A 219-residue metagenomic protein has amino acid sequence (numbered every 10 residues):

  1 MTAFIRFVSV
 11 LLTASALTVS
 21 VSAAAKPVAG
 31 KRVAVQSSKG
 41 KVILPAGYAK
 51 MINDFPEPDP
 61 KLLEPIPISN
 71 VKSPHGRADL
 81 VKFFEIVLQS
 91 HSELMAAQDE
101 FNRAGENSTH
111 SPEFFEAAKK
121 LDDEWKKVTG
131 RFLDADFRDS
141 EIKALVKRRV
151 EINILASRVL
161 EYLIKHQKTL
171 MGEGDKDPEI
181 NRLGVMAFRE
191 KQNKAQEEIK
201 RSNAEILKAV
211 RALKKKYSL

Functional and structural regions predicted by a protein language model:
M1-S9: Bacterial N-terminal signal peptides that target proteins for export
S9-T18: Bacterial N-terminal signal peptides
T18-R32: Signal peptide processing junction and immediate N-terminal pro/mature segment of secreted/exported proteins
G30-A34, I43-A46: Soluble N-terminal interaction domains of secretory/endomembrane membrane proteins
G40-A118, R149-L219: C-terminal amphipathic alpha-helix
E124-R131, R138, L155-H166: Amphipathic alpha-helical interaction surfaces
W125-V150, A209-L219: Short, solvent-exposed, charged loop/turn and helix-capping segments that join or cap alpha-helices on peripheral
